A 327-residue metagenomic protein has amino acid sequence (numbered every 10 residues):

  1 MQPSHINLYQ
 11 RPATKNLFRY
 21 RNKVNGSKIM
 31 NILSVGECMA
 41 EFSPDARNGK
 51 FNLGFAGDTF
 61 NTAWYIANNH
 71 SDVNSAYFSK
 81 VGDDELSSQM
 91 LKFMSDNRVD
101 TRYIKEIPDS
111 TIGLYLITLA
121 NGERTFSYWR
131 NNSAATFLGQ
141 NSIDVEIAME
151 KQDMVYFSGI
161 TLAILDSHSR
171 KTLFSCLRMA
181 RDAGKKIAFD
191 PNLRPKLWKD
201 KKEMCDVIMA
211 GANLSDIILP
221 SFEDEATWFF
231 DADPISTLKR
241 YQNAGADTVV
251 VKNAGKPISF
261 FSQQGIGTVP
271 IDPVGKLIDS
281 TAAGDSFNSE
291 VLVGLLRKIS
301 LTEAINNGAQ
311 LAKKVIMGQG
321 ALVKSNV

Functional and structural regions predicted by a protein language model:
M1-I29: N-terminal amphipathic/basic-hydrophobic helices that include classical n-h-c signal peptides and signal-anchor
Y20-N97: Glycine-rich phosphate/adenosyl-contacting loop at the front of the ribokinase-like
N25-L33, M179, A232-V327: Conserved phosphate-binding/catalytic region of the ribokinase-like
C38, I160, P191, S286: Active-site metal-binding loops of divalent metal-dependent hydrolases
N74-I160: Conserved N-terminal subdomain of the carbohydrate kinase-like
L162-R170, W198-K199, F229-F230: Glycine/threonine-rich flexible loop motifs
A183, P195-I266: Conserved phosphate/ATP/ADP-binding segment of small-molecule kinases
